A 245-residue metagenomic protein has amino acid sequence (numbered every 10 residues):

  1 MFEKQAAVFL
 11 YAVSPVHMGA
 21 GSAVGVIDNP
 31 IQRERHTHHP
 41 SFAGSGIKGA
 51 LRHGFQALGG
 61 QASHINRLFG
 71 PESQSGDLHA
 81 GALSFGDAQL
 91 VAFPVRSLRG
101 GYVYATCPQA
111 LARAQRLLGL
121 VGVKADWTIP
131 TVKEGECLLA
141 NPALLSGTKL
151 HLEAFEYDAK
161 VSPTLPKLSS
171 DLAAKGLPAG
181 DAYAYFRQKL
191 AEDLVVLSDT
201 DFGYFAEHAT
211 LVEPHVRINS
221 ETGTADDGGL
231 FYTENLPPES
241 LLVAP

Functional and structural regions predicted by a protein language model:
M1-P245: Basic, Gly/Ser/Thr-rich N-terminal segments that form RNA-phosphate-binding interfaces in CRISPR RAMP
